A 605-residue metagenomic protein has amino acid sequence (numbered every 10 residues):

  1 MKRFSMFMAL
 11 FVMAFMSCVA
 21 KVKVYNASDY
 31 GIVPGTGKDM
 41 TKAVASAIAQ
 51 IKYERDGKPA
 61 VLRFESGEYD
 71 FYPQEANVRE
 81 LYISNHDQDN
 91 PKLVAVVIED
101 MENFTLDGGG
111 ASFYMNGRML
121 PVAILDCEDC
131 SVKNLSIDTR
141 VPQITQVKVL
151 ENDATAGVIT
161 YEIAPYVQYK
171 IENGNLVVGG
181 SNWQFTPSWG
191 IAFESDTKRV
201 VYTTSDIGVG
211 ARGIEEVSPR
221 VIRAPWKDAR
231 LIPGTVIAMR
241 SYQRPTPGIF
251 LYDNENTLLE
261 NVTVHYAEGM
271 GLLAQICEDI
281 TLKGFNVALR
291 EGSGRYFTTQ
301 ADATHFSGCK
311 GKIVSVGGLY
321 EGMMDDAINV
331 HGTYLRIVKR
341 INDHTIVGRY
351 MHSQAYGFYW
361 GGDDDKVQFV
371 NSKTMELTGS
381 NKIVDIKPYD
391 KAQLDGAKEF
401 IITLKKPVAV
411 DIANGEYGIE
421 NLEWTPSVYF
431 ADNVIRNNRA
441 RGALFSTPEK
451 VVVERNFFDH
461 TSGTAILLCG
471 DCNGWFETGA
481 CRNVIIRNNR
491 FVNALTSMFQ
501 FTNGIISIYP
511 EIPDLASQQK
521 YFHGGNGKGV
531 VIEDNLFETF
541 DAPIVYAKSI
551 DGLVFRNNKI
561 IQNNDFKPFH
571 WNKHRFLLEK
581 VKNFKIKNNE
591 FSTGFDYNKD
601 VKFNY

Functional and structural regions predicted by a protein language model:
Y25, A60-L62, V96-E99, F104 (+26 more regions): Solenoid scaffold repeats with emphasis on beta-solenoid/beta-helix
A27-L62: Acidic Gly/Asp/Thr-rich repetitive segments characteristic of extracellular carbohydrate-active and adhesion proteins
A45, A49-E54, D70-T105, Y114-K133 (+13 more regions): Extracellular beta-strand-rich solenoid/capping regions of secreted or surface-exposed proteins that bind or remodel
F71-Y72, Y114-N116, C130, L135 (+16 more regions): Surface-exposed loop/turn segments connecting beta-strands in extracellular beta-rich domains
M115, A164-I214, Y356-L394: Ser/Thr/Gly-rich low-complexity blocks that favor extended beta-strand/coil architectures
M115-P121, V141-T145, T246-G248, E268-A274 (+11 more regions): Short glycine/acidic-rich loop motifs that flank beta-strands on beta-rich extracellular proteins
V200-R244, S380, K387-V428, R436: Small/polar beta-strand repeat architecture
